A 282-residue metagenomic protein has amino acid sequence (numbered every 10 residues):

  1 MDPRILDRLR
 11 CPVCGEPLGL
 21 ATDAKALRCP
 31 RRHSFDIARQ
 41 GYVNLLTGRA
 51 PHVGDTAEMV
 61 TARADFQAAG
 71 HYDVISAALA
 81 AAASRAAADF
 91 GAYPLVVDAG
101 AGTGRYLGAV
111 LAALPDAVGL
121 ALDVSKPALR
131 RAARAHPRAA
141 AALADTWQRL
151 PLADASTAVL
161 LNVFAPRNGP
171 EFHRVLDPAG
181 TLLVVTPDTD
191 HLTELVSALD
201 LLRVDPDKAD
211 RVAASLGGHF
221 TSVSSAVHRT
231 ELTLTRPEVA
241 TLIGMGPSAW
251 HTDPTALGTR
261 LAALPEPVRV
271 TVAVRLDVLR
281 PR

Functional and structural regions predicted by a protein language model:
M1-V53: N-terminal auxiliary segments of SAM/dcSAM-dependent transferases
L6-D7, A226-R282: Conserved Class I S-adenosyl-L-methionine
G48, H52-A78: Class I SAM-dependent methyltransferase Rossmann-like catalytic core, especially the SAM/SAH-binding loop
L95-D98, G102-R149: Class I SAM-dependent methyltransferase SAM/SAH-binding core
Q148-V159: A short acidic, Gly/Pro-enriched loop at the edge of an enzyme's catalytic core that lines a small-molecule cofactor
G169-L183: A short glycine-rich, Lys/Arg-flanked "PGG" loop and its adjoining helix->strand segment in the class I
T181-A213: Conserved class I S-adenosyl-L-methionine
D205-H219, G246-T255: Short alpha-helix
